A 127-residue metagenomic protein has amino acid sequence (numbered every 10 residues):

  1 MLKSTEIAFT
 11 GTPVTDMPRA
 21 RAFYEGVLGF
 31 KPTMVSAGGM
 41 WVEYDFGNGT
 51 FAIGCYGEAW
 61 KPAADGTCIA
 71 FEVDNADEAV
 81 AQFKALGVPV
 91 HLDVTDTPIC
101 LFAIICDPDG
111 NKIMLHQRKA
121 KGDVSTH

Functional and structural regions predicted by a protein language model:
M1-R19, T67-I69, K119-H127: N-terminal beta-strand motif that seeds the catalytic metal site of vicinal oxygen chelate
K3-E6, W60-G66, D96-T97: Short glycine-enriched loop/turn motifs at secondary-structure junctions
D16-P32: Amphipathic alpha-helical segments
M17-P18, I69-K112: Vicinal oxygen chelate
E25-G26, D45, K84: Alpha-helical segments within the soluble intracellular
G29-V35, V90-D93: Short secondary-structure junctions
K31-G66, K112-R118: Conserved short beta-strand elements that form part of the metal-binding/catalytic scaffold of enzyme active sites
V73, D109, M114-K121, H127: A beta-strand edge to alpha-helix "cap/lid" segment located at domain peripheries
